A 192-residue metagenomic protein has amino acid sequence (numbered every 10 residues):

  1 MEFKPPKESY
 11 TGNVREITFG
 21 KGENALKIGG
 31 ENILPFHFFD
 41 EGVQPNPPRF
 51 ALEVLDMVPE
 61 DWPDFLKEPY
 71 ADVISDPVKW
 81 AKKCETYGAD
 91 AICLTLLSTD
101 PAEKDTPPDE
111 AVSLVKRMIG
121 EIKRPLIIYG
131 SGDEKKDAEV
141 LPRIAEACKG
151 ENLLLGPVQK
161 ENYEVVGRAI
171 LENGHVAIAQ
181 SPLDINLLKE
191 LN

Functional and structural regions predicted by a protein language model:
M1-A71: N-terminal amphipathic alpha-helix/helix-capping segment at the start of soluble metabolic enzymes
H37-V43, P77-T86, N192: Short amphipathic alpha-helices and their capping/turn segments at secondary-structure boundaries
R49-K79, E103-T106, G130-E134, G156 (+1 more regions): Active-site mouth loops of central-metabolism enzymes
D61-F65, A89-R117, I122, Y129-K135: Glycine-rich, proline-tolerant flexible connector loops at the mouths of alpha/beta enzymes
D72-L97: Catalytic domains of carbohydrate-active enzymes, especially glycoside hydrolases
C84, M118, I144: Conserved, mostly hydrophobic/aromatic
C93-T95, K104, P125-K136, G150-Y163 (+1 more regions): Catalytic beta/alpha-barrel core
P101-L114, D133-P142, V158-I170, D184-N192: Active-site-adjacent beta->alpha loops and helix N-cap segments on the catalytic face of soluble alpha/beta enzymes
